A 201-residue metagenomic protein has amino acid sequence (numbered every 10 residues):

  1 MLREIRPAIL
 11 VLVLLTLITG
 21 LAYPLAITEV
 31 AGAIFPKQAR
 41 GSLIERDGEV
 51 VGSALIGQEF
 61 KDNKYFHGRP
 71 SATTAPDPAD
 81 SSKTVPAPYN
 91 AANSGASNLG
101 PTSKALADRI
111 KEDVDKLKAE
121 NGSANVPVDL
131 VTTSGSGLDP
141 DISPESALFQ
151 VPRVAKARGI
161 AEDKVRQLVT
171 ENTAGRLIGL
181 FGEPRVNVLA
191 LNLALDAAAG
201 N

Functional and structural regions predicted by a protein language model:
M1-P7: Cytosolic-side transmembrane helix boundary signature
R6, I27-A31, N192: Short, well-ordered alpha-helical packing segments
A8-A26: Hydrophobic membrane-insertion alpha-helices, especially the h-region of bacterial N-terminal signal peptides
G20, L25-I27, A31-V151, A157 (+2 more regions): Flexible, solvent-exposed loop/hinge segments and secondary-structure transition points
L148-N201: Extracytoplasmic/periplasmic C-terminal soluble domains
